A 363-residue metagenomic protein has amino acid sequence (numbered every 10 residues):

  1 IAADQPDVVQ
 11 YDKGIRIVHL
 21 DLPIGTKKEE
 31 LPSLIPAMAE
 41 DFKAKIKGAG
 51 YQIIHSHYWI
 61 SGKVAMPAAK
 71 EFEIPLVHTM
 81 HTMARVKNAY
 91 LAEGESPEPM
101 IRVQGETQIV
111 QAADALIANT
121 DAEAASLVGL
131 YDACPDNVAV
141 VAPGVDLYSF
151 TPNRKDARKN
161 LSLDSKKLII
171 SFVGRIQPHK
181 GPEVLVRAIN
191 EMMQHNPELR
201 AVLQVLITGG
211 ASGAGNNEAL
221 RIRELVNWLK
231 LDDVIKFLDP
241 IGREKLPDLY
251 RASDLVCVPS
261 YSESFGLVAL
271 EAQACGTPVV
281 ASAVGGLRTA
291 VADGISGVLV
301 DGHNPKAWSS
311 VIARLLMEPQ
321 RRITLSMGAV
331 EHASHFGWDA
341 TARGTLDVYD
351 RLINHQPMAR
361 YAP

Functional and structural regions predicted by a protein language model:
A122, G144: Carbohydrate-associated surface elements
T151-L163, I222, M358: A short helix/loop element that forms part of the nucleotide-sugar donor recognition site in Leloir-type
D164-K180, V186-I189, L206: Conserved donor-binding/catalytic core segment of Leloir-type glycosyltransferases
G209, A219-I241: Nucleotide-activated donor-binding/catalytic signature segment of Leloir-type glycosyltransferases, i.e., the conserved
P240-I241, D248-S253: Short alpha-helical donor nucleotide-sugar binding micro-motif in glycosyltransferases
Y261: Aromatic "clamp/platform" in nucleotide-sugar-dependent glycosyltransferases that forms part of the donor/acceptor
P278-A281, V291: Short hydrophobic beta-strand element within catalytic cores of glycosyltransferases and related nucleotide-activated
D293-G294, V298-P305, R314-Q320: Conserved acidic donor-binding segment of nucleotide-sugar-dependent glycosyltransferases
